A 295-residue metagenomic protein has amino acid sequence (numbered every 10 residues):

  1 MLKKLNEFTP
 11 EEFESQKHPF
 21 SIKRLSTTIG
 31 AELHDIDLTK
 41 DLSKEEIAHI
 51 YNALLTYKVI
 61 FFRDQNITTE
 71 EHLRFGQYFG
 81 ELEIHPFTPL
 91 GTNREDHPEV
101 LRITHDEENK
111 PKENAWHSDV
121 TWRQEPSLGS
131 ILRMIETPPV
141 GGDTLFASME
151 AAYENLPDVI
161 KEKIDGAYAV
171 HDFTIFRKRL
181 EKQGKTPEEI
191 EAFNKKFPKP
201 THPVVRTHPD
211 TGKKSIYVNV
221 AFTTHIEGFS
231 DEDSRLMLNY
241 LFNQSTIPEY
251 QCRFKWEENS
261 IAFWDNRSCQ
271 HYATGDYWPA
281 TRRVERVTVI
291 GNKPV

Functional and structural regions predicted by a protein language model:
L2-I261, N266-V295: Non-heme Fe(II) oxygenase catalytic core, chiefly the N-lobe of the double-stranded beta-helix
